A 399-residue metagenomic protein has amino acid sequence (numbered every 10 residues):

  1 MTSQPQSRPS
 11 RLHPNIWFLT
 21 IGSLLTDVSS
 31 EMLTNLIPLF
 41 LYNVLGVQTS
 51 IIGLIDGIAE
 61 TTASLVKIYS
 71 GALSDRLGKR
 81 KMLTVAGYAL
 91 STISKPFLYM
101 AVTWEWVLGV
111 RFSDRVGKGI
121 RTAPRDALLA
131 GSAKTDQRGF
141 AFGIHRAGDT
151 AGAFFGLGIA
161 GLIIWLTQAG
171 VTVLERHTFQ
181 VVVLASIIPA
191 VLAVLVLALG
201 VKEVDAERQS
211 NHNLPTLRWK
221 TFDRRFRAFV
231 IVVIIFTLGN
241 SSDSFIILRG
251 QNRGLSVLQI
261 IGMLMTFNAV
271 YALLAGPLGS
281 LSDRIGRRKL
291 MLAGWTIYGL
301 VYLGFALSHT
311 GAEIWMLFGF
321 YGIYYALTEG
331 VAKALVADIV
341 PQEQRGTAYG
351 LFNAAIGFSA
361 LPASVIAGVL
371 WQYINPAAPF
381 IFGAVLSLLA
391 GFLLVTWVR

Functional and structural regions predicted by a protein language model:
T2-H13, K202-V232: Juxtamembrane intracellular "pre-TM" segments in multi-pass secondary transporters
Q6-S64, F226-M263: Helix-loop boundary and gating motifs at the non-cytosolic
L39-V44, F155-H177, P362-A378: Transmembrane alpha-helix termini and helix-breaking/packing motifs in multi-pass membrane transporters
L54-A72, M265-L278: Central cavity-lining transmembrane alpha-helices of secondary-active solute carriers, predominantly the Major
L65-V102, S282-R288: Conserved MFS/SLC helix-loop-helix module at the cytosolic interface between two early adjacent transmembrane helices
M82-P96, I187, K289-G304, A384: Structural signature of the two symmetry-related core transmembrane helices
V110-A151, L335: Cytoplasmic helix-loop-helix junction between adjacent transmembrane helices in 12-TM secondary transporters
W165, I187-E207, A390-V398: C-terminal membrane-cytosol helix-exit motif in multi-pass small-molecule transporters
